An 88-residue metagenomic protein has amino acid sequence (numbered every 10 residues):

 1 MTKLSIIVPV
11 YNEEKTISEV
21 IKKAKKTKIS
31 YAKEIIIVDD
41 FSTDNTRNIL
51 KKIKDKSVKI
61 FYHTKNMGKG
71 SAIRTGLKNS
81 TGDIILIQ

Functional and structural regions predicted by a protein language model:
M1-Q88: Structured catalytic core of nucleotide-sugar glycosyltransferases
